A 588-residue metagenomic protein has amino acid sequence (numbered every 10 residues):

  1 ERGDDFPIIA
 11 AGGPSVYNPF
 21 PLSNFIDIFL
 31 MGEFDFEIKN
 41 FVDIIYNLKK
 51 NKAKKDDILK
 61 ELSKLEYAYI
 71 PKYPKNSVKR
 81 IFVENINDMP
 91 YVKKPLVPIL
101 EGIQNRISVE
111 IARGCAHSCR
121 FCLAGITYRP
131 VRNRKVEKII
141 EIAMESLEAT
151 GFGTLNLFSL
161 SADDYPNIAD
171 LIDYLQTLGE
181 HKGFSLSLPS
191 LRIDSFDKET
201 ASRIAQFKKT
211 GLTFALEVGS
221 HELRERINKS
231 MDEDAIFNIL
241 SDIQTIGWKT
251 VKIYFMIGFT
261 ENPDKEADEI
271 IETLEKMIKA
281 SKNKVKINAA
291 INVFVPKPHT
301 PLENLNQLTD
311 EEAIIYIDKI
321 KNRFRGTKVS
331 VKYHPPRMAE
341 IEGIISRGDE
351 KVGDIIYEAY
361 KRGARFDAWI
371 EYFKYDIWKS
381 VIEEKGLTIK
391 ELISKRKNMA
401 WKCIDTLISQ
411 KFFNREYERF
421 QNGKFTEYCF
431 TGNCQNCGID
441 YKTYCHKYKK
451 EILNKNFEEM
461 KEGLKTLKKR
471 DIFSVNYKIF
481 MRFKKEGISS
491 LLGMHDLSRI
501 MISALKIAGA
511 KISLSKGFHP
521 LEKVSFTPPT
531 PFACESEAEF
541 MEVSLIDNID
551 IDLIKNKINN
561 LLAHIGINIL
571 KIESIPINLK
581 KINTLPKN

Functional and structural regions predicted by a protein language model:
E1-N76, P301-D349, I355-I370: Glycine-rich beta-alpha loop elements in corrinoid/cobalamin-binding modules across cobalamin-dependent enzymes
P19-P21, P166, F196-T200, E222-I227 (+4 more regions): Flexible glycine/acidic-rich beta-alpha junction loops that bind and position SAM and/or redox cofactors in anaerobic
I38-F41, I45, D56-S63, Y67 (+12 more regions): Terminal amphipathic helices with adjacent charged low-complexity linkers/tails
Y69-S108, L407-R419: N-terminal [4Fe-4S]-dependent radical SAM core
V97-R120, L147: N-terminal pre-triad scaffold of radical SAM enzymes
E145-N288: Conserved SAM/AdoMet-binding glycine-rich loop
G326-R470: Radical SAM enzyme core and accessory elements
A508, I512-N588: Structured-RNA-binding interfaces characteristic of tRNA pseudouridine synthases
